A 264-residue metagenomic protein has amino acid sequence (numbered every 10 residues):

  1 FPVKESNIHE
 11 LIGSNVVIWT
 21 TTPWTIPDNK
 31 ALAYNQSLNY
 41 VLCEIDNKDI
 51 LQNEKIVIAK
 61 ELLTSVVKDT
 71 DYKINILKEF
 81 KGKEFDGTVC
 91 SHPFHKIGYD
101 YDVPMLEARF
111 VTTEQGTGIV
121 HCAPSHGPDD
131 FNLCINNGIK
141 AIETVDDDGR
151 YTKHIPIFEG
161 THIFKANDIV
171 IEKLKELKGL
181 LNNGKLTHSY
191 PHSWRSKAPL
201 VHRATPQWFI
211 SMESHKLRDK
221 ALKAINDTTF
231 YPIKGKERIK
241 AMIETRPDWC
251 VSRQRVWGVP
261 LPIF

Functional and structural regions predicted by a protein language model:
F1-P27, N47, E84-G87, E114-F264: Residue patterns forming the tRNA-binding/recognition surfaces of aminoacyl-tRNA synthetases and related DALR
D28-L32, L38-D146, M212-E213, L217-R218: Catalytic alpha/beta core of large soluble enzyme barrels
